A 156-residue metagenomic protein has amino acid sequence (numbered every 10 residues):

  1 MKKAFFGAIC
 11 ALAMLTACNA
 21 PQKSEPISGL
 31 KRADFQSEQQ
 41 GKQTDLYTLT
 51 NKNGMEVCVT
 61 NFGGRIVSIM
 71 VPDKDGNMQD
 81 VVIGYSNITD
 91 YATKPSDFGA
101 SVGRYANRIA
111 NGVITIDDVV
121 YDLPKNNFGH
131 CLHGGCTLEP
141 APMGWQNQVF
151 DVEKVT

Functional and structural regions predicted by a protein language model:
M1-A4: Positively charged n-region of N-terminal signal peptides that target proteins for export
A11-L12: Repetitive helical segments and hydrophobic/amphipathic motifs
L15-A17: C-terminal motif of bacterial Sec signal peptides marking the signal peptidase cleavage site
N19-T156: Surface-exposed acidic/polar loop and edge beta-strand patches at domain peripheries
